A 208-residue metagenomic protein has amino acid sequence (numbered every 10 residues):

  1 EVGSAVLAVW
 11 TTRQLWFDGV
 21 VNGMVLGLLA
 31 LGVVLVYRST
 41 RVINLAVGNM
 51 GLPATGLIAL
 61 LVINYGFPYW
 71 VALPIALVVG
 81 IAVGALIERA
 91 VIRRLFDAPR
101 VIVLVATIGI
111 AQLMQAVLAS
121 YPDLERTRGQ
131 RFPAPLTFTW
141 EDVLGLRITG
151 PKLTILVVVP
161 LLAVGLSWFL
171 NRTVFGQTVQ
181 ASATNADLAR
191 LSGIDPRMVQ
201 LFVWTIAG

Functional and structural regions predicted by a protein language model:
E1-L29, L57, Y69-A72, A98-V103 (+2 more regions): Membrane-interfacial amphipathic/re-entrant helices at transmembrane-helix boundaries
F17, S39-L86, A90: Membrane-embedded helix boundary and interhelical linker motif in transport proteins
N22, G145-G208: Helix-loop-helix "hairpin" substructures at the membrane interface of multi-pass membrane proteins
M24, L35-T55, D97-V103, F175-T178 (+2 more regions): Short, non-helical or kinked segments that cap or interrupt transmembrane helices
L26-A30, M50, A54-I58, A72 (+10 more regions): Alpha-helical transmembrane segments in multi-pass membrane proteins
A30-S39, I58, V83-R89, I110 (+4 more regions): Alpha-helical transmembrane segments of polytopic integral membrane proteins, especially the permease/helical cores
V33, F67-I110, V117: Alpha-helical transmembrane segments within multi-pass membrane transporters and channels
Q112-L144: Extracellular/periplasmic helix-loop junction at the C-terminal end of a transmembrane helix in multi-pass membrane
